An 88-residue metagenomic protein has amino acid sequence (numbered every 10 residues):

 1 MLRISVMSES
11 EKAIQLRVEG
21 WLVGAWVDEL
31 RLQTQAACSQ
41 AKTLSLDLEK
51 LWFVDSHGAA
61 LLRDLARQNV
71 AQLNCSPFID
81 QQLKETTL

Functional and structural regions predicted by a protein language model:
M1-L88: STAS-like cytosolic regulatory interaction modules
